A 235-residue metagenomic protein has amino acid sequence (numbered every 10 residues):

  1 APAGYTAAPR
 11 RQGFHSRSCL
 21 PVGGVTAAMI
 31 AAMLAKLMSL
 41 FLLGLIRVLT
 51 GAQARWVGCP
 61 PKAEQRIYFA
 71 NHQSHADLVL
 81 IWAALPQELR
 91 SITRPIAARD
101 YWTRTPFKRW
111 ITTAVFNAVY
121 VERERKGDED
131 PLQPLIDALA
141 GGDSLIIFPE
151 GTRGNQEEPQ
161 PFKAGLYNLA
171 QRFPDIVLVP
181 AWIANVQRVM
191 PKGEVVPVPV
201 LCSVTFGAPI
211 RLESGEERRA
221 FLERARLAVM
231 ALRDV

Functional and structural regions predicted by a protein language model:
Y5, Q12-H15: Low-complexity, intrinsically disordered or signal/transmembrane-proximal segments
A27-T50, R109, T113: Short hydrophobic helices that act as membrane-entry/anchoring signals
L42-H72: Helix-to-loop junction immediately C-terminal to a conserved catalytic motif
K62-E124: Catalytic core of membrane glycerolipid acyltransferases/transacylases, capturing the structured, soluble-facing
Q65-I67, S144-F148, V177: Residue-level preference for the first positions of well-ordered beta-strands
W110, S144, N155-E217: A cross-family acyltransferase "interaction/gating" segment
Q133, D137, T205-M230: A charged, well-structured terminal subsegment
